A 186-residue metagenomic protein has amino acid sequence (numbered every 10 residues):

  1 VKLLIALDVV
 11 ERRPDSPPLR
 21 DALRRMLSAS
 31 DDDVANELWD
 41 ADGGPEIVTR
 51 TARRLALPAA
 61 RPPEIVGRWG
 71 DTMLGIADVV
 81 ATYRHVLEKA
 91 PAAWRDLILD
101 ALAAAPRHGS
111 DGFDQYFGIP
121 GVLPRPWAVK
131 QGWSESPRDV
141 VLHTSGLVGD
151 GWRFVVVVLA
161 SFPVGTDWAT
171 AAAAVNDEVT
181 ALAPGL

Functional and structural regions predicted by a protein language model:
V1, D32, G151: Short, flexible active-site-adjacent loop segments at beta-strand->alpha-helix junctions, enriched in small/polar
V1-D15, M26, V156: Active-site SXXK
A6, S28-D32, V79: Acidic/polar active-site rim loop that often engages polyanionic ligands
E11-R25, S30, D42-P45, W94: Short, well-structured active-site flanking segments
A29, D33, V86-K89: Alpha-helix C-capping/helix-to-loop hinge sites
D40-L186: Penicillin-recognizing serine hydrolase domain
